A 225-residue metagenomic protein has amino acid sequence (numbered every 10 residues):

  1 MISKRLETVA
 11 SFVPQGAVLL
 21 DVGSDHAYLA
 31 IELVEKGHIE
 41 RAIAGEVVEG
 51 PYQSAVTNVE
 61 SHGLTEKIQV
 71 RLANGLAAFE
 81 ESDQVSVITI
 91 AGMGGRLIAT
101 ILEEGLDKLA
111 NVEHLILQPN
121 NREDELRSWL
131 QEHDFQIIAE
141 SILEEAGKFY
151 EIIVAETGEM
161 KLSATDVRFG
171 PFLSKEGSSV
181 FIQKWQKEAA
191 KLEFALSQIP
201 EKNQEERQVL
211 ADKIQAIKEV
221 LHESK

Functional and structural regions predicted by a protein language model:
M1-G16, I31: S-adenosyl-L-methionine
I2, R96-K225: Class I S-adenosyl-L-methionine
T8-Q15, A78-E81, D107: Glycine-rich helix-loop-beta junction characteristic of Rossmann-like nucleotide cofactor-binding loops
G16-D25: Conserved class I S-adenosyl-L-methionine
H26-I39: Conserved SAM-binding loop of SAM-dependent methyltransferases across substrates and taxa, primarily the Class I
R41-E46: Conserved SAM-binding motif I beta-strand of class I
E49, Q53-S82: S-adenosyl-L-methionine
Q84-G92: Short SAM/SAH-binding signature in class I
